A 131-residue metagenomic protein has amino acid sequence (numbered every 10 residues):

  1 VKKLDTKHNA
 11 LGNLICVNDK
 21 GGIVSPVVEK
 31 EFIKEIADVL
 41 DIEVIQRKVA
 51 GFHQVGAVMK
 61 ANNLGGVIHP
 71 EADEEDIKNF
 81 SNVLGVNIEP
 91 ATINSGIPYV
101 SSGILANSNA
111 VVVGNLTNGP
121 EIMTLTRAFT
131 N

Functional and structural regions predicted by a protein language model:
V1-N131: The feature marks the mature, well-folded catalytic cores of soluble enzymes
